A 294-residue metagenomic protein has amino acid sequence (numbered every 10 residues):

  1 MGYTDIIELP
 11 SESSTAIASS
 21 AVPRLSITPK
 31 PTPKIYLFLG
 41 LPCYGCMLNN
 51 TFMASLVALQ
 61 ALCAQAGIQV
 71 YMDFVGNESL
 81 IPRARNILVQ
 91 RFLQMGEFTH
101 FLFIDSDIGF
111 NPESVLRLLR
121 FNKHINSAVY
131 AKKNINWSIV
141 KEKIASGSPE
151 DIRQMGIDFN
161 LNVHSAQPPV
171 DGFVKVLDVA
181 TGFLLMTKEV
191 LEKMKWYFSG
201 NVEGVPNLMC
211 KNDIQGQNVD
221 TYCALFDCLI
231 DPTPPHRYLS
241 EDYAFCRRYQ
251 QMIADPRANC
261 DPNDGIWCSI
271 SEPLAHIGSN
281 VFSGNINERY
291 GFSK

Functional and structural regions predicted by a protein language model:
G2-I17, L25-I27, T32-P33, S199-K294: C-terminal catalytic/acceptor-binding lobe
G2-S79: N-proximal low-complexity "stem/linker" segments adjacent to membrane-targeting elements
S55-A58, I87, R117: Alpha-helical elements of Rossmann-like donor-binding domains used by nucleotide-donor carbohydrate transfer enzymes
S79-R83, L239: A short, glycine-/small-residue-rich helix N-cap motif at loop->alpha-helix starts within glycosyltransferase
N86-H100: Active-site nucleotide-sugar/metal-binding loop of Leloir-type enzymes
V89, N111-D227: Conserved catalytic core of nucleotide-sugar-dependent glycosyltransferases
F98-G109: Short beta-strand-to-loop acidic/aromatic patch adjacent to the donor-nucleotide binding site
H100, H124-I125, I266: Short, Asp-centered acidic motifs that coordinate Mg2+ and/or phosphate in catalytic or ligand-binding sites
